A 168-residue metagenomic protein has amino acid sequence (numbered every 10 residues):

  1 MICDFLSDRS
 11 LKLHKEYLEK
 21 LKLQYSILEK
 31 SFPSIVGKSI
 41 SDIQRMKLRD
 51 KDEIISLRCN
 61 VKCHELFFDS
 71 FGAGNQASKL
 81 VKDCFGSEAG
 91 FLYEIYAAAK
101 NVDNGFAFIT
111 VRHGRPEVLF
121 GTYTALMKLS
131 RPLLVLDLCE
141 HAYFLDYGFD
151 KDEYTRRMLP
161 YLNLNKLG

Functional and structural regions predicted by a protein language model:
M1-G168: Feature for soluble, non-membrane regions of globular proteins
